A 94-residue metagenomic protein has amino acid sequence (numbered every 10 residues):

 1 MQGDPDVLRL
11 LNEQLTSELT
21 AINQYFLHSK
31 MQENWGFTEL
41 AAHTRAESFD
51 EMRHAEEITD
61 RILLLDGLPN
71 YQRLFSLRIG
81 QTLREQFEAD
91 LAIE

Functional and structural regions predicted by a protein language model:
M1-I93: Iron-associated oxidoreductase/ferritin-like identity signal
